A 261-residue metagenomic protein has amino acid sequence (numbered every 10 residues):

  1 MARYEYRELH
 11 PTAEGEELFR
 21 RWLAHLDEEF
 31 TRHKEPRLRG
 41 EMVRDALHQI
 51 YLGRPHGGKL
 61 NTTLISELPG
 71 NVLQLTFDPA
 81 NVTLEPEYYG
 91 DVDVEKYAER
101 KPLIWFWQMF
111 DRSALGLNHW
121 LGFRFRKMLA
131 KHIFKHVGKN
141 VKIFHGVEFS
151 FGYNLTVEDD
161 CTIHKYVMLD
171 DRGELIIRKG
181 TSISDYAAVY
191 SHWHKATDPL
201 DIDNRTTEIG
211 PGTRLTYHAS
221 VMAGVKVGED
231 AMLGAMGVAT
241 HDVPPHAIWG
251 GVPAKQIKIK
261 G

Functional and structural regions predicted by a protein language model:
M1-H132: Terminal amphipathic alpha-helical/low-complexity segments used for targeting or macromolecular assembly
D111, G116-K127, I133, H145-V227 (+1 more regions): Flexible, glycine/small-residue-enriched loop-and-beta-strand segment within the central core of proteins
H136: Short proline/glycine- and basic residue-enriched helix-capping loop/turn segments at helix->loop/beta transitions
R178, M232-G234, V238: A generic "structured core" feature
V221, T240-H241: Active-site/ligand-binding-proximal alpha/beta "capping" segment
P244: Structure-specific DNA junction-binding interface
W249: Conserved active-site beta-strand element of glycosyltransferases/polysaccharide synthases
